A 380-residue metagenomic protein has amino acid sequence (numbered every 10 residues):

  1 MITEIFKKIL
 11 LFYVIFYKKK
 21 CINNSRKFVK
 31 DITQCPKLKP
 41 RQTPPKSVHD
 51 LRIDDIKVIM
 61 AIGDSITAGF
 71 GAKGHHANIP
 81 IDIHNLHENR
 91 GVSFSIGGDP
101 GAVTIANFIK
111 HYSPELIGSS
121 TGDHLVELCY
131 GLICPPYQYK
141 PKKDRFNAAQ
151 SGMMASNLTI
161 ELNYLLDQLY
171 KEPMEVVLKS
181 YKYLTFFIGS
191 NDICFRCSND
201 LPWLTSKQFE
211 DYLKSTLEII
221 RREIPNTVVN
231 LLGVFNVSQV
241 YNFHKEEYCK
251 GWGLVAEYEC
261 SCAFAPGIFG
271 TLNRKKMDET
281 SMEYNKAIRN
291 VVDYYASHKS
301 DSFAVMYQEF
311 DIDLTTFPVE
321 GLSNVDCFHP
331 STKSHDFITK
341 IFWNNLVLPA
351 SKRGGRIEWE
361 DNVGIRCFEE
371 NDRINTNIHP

Functional and structural regions predicted by a protein language model:
M1-K57, A61, C249, Y258-P380: Conserved catalytic region of serine esterases and O-acyltransferases that act on ester linkages in lipids
Q42-M60, L162-K179, L217-R222: Short amphipathic alpha-helices and their capping/turn segments at secondary-structure boundaries
I53-K73, I79, D99-G101, F108 (+3 more regions): Hydrophobic transmembrane alpha-helices of multi-pass solute transporters/permeases
V58-G71, G118-S119, D144-A149, K182-F187 (+4 more regions): Structural recognition of the beta-strand scaffold that forms the well-ordered cores of secreted hydrolase catalytic
I66, A72, Y112, N147-M153 (+7 more regions): Cell-envelope and extracellular/periplasmic
F70-H75, T121, L158-T159, F195-D200 (+4 more regions): Short, solvent-exposed loop/turn and secondary-structure capping segments
A77-Y212, E218: Conserved SGNH/GDSL esterase-like catalytic core that processes O-acyl groups on lipids and polysaccharides
K182-Y183, F187-S300, E309-I312, K340-N345: Extracytoplasmic, non-cytosolic globular domains
